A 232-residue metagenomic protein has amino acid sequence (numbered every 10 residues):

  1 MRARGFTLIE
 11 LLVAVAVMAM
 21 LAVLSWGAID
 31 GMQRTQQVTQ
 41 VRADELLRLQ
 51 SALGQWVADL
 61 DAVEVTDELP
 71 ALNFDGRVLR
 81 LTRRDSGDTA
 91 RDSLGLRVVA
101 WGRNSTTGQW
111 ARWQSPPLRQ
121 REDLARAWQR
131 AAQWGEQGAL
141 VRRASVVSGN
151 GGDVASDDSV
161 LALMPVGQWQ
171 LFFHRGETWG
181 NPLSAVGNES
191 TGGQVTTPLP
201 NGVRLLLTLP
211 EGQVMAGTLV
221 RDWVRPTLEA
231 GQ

Functional and structural regions predicted by a protein language model:
M1, V38, R42-E45, A155 (+1 more regions): Alpha-helix initiation/capping motif
M1-I29: N-terminal single-pass transmembrane signal-anchor helix
F6, V99, N201-V203: Residue-level detector of short, conserved catalytic/binding motifs and their immediate flanks
L24-Q133: Extracytoplasmic beta-strand-rich oligomerization domains located immediately C-terminal to a leader/signal peptide
L81-S86, F172, G176, T208: Generic short beta-strand segments
T89-L199, Q232: Intrinsically disordered, low-complexity regions enriched in Pro/Ser/Thr/Gly and acidic residues
S190-V195, L199-R204, L209-Q232: Extracytoplasmic/luminal low-complexity segments enriched in Pro/Gly and acidic/polar residues that act as flexible
